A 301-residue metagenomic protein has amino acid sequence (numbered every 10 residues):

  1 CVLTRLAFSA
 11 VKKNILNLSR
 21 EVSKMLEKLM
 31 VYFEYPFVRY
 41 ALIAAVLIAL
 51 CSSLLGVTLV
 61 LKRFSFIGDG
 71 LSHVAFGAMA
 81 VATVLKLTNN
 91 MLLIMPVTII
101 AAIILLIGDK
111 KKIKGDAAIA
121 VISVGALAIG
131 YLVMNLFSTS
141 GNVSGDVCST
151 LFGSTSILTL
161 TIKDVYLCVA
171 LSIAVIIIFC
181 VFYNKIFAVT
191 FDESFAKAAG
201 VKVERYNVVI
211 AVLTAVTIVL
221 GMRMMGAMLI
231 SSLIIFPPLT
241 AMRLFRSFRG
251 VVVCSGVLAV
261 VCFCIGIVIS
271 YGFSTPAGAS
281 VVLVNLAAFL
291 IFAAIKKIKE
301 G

Functional and structural regions predicted by a protein language model:
R5-L50: Membrane-interfacial amphipathic/re-entrant helices at transmembrane-helix boundaries
L29-V31, I119-C180: Transmembrane helix-bundle core of multi-pass membrane transporters and related energy-transducing complexes
V38-A49, T88-V97, V219-S232: Structural signature of hydrophobic alpha-helical transmembrane segments
L42-V46, M91-P96, A120-V121, V165-A170 (+3 more regions): Hydrophobic alpha-helical transmembrane segments
V57-S72, F76-G141, A241-V253, S270-S274 (+1 more regions): Short loop segments and helix-boundary regions at transmembrane helix junctions of multi-pass inner-membrane proteins
L160-P237: Helix-loop-helix "hairpin" substructures at the membrane interface of multi-pass membrane proteins
R223-M224, M228-A279: Transmembrane alpha-helical segments in multi-pass inner-membrane proteins
T275-G301: Cytosolic-side transmembrane-helix boundaries in multi-pass membrane proteins
